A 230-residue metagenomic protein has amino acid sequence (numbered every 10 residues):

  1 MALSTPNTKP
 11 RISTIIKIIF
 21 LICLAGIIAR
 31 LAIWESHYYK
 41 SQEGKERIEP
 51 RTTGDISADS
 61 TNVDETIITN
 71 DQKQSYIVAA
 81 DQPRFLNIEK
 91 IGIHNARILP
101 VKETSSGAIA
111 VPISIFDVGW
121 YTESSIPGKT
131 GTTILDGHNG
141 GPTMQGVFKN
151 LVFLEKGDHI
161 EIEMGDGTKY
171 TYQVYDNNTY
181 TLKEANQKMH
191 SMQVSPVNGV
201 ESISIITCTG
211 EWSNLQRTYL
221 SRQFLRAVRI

Functional and structural regions predicted by a protein language model:
M1-T14: N-terminal Lys/Arg-rich, disordered targeting/topogenic segments
I12-W34: Sec-dependent N-terminal signal peptides of Gram-positive bacterial secreted proteins and lipoproteins
G26-I230: Solvent-exposed, non-transmembrane regions of membrane-associated and secreted proteins
